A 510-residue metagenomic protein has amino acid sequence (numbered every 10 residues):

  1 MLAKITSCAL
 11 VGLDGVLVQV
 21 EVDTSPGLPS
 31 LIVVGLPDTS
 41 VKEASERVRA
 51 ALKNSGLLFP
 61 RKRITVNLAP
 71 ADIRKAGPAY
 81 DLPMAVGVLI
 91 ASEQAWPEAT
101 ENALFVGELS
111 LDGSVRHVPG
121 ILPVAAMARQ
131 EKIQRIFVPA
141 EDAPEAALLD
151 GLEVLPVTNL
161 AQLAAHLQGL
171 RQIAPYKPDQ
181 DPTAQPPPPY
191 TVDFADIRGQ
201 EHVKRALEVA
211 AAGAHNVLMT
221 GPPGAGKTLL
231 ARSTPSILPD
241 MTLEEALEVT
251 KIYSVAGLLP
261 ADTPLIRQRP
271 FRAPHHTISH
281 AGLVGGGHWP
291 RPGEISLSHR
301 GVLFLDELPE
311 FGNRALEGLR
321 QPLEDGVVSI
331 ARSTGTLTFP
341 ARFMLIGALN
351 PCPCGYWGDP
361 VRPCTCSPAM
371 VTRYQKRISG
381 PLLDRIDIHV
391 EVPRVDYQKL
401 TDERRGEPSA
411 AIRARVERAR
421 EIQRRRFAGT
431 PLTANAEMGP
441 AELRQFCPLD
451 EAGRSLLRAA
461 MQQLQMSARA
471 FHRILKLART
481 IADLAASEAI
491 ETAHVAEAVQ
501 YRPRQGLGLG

Functional and structural regions predicted by a protein language model:
M1-L218, P222, A331, A470-F471 (+1 more regions): Peripheral, non-AAA+ core regions of ATP-driven protein-machinery
V18-T24, L283, D387-V390: Short beta-strand elements
V34-S45, L58-P60, N67-G77, W289-P290 (+1 more regions): Basic, amphipathic alpha-helical bundle interface domains used for macromolecular binding and assembly
F59-K62, A99-T100, Q130-K132, D150 (+9 more regions): Short loop/turn elements that form and flank the Walker-type P-loop nucleotide-binding site in RecA-like NTPase cores
R171-V209, G213, D240-I295: P-loop NTPase nucleotide-binding/switch module
M219-P260, D325: Walker A/P-loop
R300, D306-E307, G318: Walker B catalytic acidic pair
